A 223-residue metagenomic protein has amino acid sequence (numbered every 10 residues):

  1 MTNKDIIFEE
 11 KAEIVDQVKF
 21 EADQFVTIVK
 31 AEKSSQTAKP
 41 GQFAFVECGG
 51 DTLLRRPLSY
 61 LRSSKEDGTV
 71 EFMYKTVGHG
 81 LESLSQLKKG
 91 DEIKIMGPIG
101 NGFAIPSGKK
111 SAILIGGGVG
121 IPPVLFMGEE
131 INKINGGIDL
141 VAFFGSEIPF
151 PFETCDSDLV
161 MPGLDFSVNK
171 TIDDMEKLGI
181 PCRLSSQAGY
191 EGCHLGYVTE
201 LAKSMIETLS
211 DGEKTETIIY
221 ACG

Functional and structural regions predicted by a protein language model:
T2-K89, I148: Ferredoxin-reductase
L81-G223: FNR/FR-type flavoprotein reductase catalytic core
